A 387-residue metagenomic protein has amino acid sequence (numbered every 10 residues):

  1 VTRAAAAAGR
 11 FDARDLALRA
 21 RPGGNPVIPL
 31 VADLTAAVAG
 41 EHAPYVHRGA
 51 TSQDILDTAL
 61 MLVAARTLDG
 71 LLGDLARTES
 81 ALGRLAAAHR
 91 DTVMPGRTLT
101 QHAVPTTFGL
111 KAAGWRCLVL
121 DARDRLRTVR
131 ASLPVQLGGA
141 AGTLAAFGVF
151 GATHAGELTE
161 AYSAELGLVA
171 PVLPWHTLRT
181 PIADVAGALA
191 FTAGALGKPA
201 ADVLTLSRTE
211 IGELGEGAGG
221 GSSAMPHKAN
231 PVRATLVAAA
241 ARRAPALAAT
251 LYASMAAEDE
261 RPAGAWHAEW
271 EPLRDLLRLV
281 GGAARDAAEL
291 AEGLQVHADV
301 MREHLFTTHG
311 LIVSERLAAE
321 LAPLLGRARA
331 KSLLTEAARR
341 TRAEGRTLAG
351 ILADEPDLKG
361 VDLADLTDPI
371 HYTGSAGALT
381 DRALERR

Functional and structural regions predicted by a protein language model:
V1-A145, H154-T159, R329, R340-R387: A helix-coil-helix interface module used to build multimeric assemblies and to scaffold catalytic/cofactor sites
R19-G24, M225-R387: Glycine-rich cofactor/substrate-binding loops
A20, D57, A64, L68 (+6 more regions): Amphipathic alpha-helical coiled-coil segments and their boundaries
N25-P44, V104-S254: Internal glycine-rich alpha/beta core junctions
I55-V63, T98-T100, V172-T180, G220-A224 (+2 more regions): A short small-residue
L60, A87-T98, R208-I211, A256 (+2 more regions): Short, flexible helix-adjacent loops and helix caps
L62, R66, A183-G187, E315-A319: Positions in alpha-helical segments
G83-A86, R90, R127, L204-S207 (+3 more regions): A structural signal for long alpha-helical coiled-coils and helix-turn connectors that form the cytosolic signaling
